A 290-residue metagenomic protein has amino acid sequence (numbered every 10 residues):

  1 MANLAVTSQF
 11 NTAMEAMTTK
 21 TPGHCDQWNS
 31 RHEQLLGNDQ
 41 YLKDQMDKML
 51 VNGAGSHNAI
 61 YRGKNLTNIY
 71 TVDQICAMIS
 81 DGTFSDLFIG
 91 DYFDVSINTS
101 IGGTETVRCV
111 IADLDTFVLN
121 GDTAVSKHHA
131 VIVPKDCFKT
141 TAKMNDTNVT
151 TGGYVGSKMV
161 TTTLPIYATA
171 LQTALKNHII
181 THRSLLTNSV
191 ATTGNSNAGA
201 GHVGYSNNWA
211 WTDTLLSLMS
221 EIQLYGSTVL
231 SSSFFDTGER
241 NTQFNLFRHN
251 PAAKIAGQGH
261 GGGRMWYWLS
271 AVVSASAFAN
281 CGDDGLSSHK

Functional and structural regions predicted by a protein language model:
M1-D47: Extracellular "spike/adhesin" assembly and maturation modules and analogous cytosolic coiled-coil scaffolds
V51-K290: Collagenous Gly-X-Y triple-helix signature in extracellular proteins
